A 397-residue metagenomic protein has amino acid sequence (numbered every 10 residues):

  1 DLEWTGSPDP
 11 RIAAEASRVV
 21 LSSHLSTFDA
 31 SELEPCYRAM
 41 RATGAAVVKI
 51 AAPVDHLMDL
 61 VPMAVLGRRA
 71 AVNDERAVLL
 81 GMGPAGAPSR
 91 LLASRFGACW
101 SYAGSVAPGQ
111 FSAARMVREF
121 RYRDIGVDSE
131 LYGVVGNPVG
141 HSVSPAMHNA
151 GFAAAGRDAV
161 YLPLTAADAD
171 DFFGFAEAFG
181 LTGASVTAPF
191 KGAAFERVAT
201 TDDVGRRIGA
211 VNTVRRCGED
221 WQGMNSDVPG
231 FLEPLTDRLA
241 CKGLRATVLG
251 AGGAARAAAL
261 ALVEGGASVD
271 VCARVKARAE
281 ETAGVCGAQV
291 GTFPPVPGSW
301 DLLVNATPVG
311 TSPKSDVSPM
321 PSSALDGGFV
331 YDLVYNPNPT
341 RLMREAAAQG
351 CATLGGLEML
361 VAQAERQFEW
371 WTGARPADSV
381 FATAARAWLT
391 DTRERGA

Functional and structural regions predicted by a protein language model:
D1-D9, V20-A30, A46-L57, V78-G81: Catalytic beta/alpha-barrel core
I12-E15, C241-K242, M320-G328: Short, conserved loop/helix-junction motifs that constitute active-site signature segments in enzyme catalytic cores
M63: Conserved, mostly hydrophobic/aromatic
R76-G81, L131-V139, N225-V228, L235 (+3 more regions): Glycine-rich adenosine-cofactor-binding loop
S129-L239, P337: Phosphate/diphosphate ligand-binding glycine-rich loop within oxidoreductases
G265-C286: NAD(P)-binding Rossmann-fold cofactor-contacting core
V285-L354: Rossmann-like adenosine-cofactor binding region
L333-A397: Adenosine-phosphate binding glycine-rich loop
